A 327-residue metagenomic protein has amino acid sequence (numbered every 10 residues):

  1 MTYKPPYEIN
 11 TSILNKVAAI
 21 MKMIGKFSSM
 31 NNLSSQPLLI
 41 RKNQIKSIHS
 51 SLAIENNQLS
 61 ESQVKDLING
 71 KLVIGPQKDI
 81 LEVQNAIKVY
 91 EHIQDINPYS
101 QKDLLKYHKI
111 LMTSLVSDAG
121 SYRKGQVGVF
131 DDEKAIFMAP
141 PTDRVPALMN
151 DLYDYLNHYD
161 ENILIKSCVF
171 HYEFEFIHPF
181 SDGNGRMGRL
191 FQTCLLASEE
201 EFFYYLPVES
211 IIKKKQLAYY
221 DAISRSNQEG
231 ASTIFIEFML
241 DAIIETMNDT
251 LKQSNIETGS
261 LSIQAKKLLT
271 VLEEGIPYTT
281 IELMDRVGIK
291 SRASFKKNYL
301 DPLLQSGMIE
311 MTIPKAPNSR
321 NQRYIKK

Functional and structural regions predicted by a protein language model:
M1-K327: FIC/Doc superfamily catalytic core
